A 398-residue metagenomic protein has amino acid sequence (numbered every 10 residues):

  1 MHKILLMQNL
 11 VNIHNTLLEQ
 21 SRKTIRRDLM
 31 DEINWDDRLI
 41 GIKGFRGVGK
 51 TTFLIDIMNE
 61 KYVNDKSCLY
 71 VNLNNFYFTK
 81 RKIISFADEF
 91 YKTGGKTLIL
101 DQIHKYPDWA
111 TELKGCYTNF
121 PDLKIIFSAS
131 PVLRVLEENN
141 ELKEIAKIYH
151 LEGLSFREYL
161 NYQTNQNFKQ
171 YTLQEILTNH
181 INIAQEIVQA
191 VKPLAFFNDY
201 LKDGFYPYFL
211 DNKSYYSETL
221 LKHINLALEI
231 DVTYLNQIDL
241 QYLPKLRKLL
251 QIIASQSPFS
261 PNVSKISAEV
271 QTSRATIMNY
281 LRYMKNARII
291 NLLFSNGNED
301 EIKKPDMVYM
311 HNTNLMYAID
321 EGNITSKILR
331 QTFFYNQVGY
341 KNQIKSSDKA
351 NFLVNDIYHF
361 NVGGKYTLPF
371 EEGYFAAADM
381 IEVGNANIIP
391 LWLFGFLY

Functional and structural regions predicted by a protein language model:
M1-K23, I33, G47, D56 (+4 more regions): A cross-kingdom feature that marks ATP-driven nucleic-acid transaction machinery
H2-T16, S130, L136-L246: Interdomain motor-coupling "hinge/lid" segment immediately C-terminal to the ATP-binding subdomain of NTP-driven enzymes
I42: Hydrophobic anchor at the beta1->P-loop junction of P-loop NTPases
K50-T51: Conserved lysine of the Walker
D65-G94: Short glycine-rich substrate-engagement loop in P-loop NTPases that contacts/grips substrate
Y91-W109: Conserved P-loop NTPase "ATPase switch" module shared by AAA+ and STAND
I99, K124-S130, H150: Structural recognition of the conserved hydrophobic beta-strand(s) that form the central parallel beta-sheet of P-loop
Y208-S346: Accessory nucleic acid-recognition modules appended to NTPase machines
